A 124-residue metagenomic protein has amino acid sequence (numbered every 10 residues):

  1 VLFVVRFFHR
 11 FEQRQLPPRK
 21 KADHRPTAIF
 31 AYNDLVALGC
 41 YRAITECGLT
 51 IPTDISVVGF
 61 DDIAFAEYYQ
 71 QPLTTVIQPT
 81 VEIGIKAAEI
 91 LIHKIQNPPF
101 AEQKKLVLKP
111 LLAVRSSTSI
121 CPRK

Functional and structural regions predicted by a protein language model:
V1-R10: Short beta-strand elements in bilobed, periplasmic/extracellular small-molecule ligand-binding domains
Q13-R123: Flexible loop/turn connectors
